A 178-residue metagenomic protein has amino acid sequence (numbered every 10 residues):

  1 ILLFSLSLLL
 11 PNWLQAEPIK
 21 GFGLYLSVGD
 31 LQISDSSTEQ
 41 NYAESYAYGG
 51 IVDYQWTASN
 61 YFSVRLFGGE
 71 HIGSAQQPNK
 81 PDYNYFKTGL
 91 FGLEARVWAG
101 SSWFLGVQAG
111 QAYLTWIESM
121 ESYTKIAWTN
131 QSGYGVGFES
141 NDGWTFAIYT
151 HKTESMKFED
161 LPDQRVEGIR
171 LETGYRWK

Functional and structural regions predicted by a protein language model:
L2-P11: Bacterial N-terminal signal peptides
Q15-G73, G89, V166-K178: Short glycine/proline- and aromatic-enriched beta-strand/turn motifs that initiate or cap beta-hairpins
S27-T38, G69-K80, A112-M120, H151-E159: Sequence/structural signature of outer-membrane beta-barrel proteins
S34, A127-K178: Predominantly the C-terminal beta-signal and adjacent terminal strand-loop region of outer-membrane beta-barrel
E39-Y46, K80-T88, E121-N130, D160-E167: Replace "Gram-negative outer membrane beta-barrel proteins" with "bacterial and organellar outer membrane beta-barrel
V52-Y54, V64-G68, A95, L105-V107 (+3 more regions): Membrane-embedded beta-strands that build the outer-membrane beta-barrel scaffold
W56-N60, V97-W103, E139-D142, W177: Outer-membrane beta-barrel strand-turn architecture
K80-S102: Helix-adjacent hinge/juxtasegments
